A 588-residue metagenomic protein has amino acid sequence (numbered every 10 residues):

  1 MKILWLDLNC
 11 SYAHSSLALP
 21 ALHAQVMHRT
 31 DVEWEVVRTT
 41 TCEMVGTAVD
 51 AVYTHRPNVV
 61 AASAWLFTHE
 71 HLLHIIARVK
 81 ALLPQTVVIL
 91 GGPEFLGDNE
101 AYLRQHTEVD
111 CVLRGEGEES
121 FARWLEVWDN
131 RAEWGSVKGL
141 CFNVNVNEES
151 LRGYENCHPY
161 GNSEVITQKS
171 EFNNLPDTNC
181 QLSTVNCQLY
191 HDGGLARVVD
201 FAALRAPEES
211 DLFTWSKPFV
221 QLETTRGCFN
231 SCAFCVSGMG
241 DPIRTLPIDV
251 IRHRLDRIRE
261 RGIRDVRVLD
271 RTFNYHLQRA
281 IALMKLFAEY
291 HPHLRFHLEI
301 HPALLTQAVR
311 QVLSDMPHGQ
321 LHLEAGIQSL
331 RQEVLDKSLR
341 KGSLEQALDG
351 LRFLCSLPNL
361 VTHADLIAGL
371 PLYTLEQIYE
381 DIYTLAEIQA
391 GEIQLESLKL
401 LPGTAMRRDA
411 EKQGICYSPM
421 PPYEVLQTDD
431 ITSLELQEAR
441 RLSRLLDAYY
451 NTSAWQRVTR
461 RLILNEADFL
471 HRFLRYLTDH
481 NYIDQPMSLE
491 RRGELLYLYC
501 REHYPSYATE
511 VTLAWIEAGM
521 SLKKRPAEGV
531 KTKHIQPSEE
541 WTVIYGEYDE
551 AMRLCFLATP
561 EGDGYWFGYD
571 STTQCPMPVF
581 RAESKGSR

Functional and structural regions predicted by a protein language model:
M1-K2, V137, F142-V144, C187-Q221 (+3 more regions): N-terminal [4Fe-4S]-dependent radical SAM core
K2, Q25, E35-N147, L189-G193: Glycine-rich beta-alpha loop elements in corrinoid/cobalamin-binding modules across cobalamin-dependent enzymes
K2-L8, V45, V49, N58 (+2 more regions): Radical SAM enzyme core and accessory elements
L6-N9, S63, G91, L269: Short hydrophobic segments within beta-strands
N9-L17, A64-H69: A short, glycine/small-residue-rich beta-strand->loop->alpha-helix junction that serves as a flexible
N143-H191, K585-R588: Intrinsic disorder/low-complexity segments
A202-L360: Radical SAM [4Fe-4S] cluster-binding motif and immediate context
L277, Y290, R295-L304, A308-A467: A structural motif corresponding to the C-terminal lobe/cap of the Radical SAM core domain
